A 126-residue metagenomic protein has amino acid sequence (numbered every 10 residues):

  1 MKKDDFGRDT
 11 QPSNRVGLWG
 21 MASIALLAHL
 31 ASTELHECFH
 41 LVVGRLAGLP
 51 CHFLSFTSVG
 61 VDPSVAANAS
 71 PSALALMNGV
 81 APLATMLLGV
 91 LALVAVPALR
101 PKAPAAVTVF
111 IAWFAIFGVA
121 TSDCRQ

Functional and structural regions predicted by a protein language model:
M1-R15: Short, Lys/Arg-rich, polar N-terminal cytosolic tail immediately upstream of the first transmembrane signal-anchor
G7, H29, F53-L54, P63-Q126: Metalloprotease/metallohydrolase-associated module, dominated by Zn2+-dependent proteases
G7, L18, F39: Sparse, context-dependent recognition of short Cys/His-centered cofactor- or disulfide-binding micro-motifs
P12, V16-L26, M77-N78: Hydrophobic alpha-helical segments, chiefly the membrane-spanning helices and signal/signal-anchor peptides
W19-A25, E34-H36, G44, P82 (+2 more regions): Aromatic-residue detector
S23-L74: Small-residue-rich helix-interface/hinge motifs
